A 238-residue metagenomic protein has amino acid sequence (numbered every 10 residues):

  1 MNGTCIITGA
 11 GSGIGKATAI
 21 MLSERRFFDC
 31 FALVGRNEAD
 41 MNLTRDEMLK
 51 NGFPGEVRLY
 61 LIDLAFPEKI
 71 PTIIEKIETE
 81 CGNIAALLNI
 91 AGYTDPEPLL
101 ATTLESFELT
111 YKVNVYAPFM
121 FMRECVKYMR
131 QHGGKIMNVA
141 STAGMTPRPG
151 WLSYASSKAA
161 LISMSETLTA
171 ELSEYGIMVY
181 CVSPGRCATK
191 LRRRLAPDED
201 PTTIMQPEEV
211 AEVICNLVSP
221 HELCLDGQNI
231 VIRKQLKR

Functional and structural regions predicted by a protein language model:
G11-G13: Conserved glycine-rich cofactor-binding loop
F27-L43: Conserved glycine-rich Rossmann-like NAD(P)H-binding loop of the short-chain dehydrogenase/reductase
P98-L99, S106-E108: Substrate-binding pocket helix/loop in short-chain dehydrogenase/reductase
M122, S157: Active-site helix of classical SDR
K127, T169-E171: Alpha-helical segment proximal to the catalytic Tyr-Lys
S141: Residue(s) in the substrate-gating loop at a strand-loop-helix junction that position the organic substrate next
E174, C181-V182, T189, E199-R238: C-terminal helical subdomain
